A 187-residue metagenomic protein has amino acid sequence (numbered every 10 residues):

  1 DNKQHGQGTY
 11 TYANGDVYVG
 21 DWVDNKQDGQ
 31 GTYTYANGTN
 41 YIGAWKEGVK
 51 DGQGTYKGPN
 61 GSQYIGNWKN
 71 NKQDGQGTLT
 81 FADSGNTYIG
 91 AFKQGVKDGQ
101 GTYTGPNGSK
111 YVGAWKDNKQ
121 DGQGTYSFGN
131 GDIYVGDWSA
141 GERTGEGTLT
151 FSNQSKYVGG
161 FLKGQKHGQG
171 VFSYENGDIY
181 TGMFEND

Functional and structural regions predicted by a protein language model:
D1-G6, Y18-D28, N40-G52, Y64-D74 (+5 more regions): Conserved anchor residues at repeat-unit boundaries in beta-strand-based tandem repeats, strongest for the MORN repeat
T9-V17, T32-I42, T55-N60, T78-T80 (+7 more regions): Threonine-centered tandem repeat motifs in low-complexity domains
